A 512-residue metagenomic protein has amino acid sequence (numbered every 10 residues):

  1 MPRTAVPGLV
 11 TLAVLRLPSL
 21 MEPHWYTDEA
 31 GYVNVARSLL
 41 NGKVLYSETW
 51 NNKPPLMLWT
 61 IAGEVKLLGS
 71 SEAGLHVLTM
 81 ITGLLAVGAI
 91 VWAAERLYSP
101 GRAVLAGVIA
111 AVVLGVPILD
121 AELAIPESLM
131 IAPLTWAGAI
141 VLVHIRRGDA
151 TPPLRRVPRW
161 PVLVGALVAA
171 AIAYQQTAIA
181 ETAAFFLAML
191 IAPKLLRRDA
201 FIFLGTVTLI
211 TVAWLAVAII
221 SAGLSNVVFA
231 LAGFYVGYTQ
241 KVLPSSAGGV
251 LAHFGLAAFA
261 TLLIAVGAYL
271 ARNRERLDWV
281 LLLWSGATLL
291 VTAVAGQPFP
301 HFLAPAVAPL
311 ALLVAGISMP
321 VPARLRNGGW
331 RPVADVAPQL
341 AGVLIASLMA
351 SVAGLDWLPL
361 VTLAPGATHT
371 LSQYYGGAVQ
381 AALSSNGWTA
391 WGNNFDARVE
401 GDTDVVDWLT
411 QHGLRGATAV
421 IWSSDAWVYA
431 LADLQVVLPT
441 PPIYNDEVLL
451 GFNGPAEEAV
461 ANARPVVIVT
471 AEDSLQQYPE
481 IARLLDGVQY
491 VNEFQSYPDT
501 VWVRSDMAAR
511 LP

Functional and structural regions predicted by a protein language model:
L15, D199-T239, G354-D356: Membrane-lumen/periplasm interface segments of specific transmembrane helices in polyprenyl phosphate-linked
K53, Q176-A178, S221, S347-L511: Extracytoplasmic
P55-W59, G69-G88: Loop-to-helix entry region of an early transmembrane alpha helix in multi-pass inner-membrane enzymes
V77-Y98, L105, V112, W136 (+1 more regions): Transmembrane-helix motifs of polytopic, lipid-linked glycan transferases
R96, G101, T135-L163, L190-K194 (+2 more regions): Membrane-interface transmembrane helices that cradle and orient dolichyl/undecaprenyl
R156-Q176, T182-L187, L209, S285-V294: Membrane-interface alpha helices of multi-pass inner-membrane proteins
A180, G296-G342: Hydrophobic/aromatic-rich transmembrane helices and adjacent perimembrane loops
E181-T208, Y269-N273, S318-W330: Perimembrane helix-loop-helix junctions
